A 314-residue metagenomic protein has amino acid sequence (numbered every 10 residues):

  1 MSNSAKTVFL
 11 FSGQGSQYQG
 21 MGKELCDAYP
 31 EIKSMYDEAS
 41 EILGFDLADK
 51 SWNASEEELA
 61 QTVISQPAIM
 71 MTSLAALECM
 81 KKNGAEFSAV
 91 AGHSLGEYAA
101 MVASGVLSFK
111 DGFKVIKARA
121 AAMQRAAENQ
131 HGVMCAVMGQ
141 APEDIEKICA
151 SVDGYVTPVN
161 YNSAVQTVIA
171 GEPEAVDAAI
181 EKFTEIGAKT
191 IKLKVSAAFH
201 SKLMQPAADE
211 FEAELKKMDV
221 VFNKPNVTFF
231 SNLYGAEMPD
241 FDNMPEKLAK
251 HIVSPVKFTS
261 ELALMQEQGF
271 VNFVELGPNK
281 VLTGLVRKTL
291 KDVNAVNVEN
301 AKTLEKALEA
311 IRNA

Functional and structural regions predicted by a protein language model:
S2-I145, L193, N272-K302: FabD-like malonyl-/acyl-CoA
Q14-S16, L43, S104-V253: Alpha/beta catalytic cores of group-transfer enzymes, especially the acyltransferase/condensing modules of polyketide
C26-D27, S151, T184-E185, K288-K291 (+1 more regions): Short, solvent-exposed amphipathic alpha-helical segments in soluble enzyme and RNA/protein-processing domains
K81, T184, Q266-E267: Non-catalytic positions within long, well-ordered alpha-helices that form the structural scaffold/packing of enzyme
Y234, N294-A314: Short, flexible loop segments at boundaries between secondary-structure elements
P255-F270: A short, acidic, amphipathic alpha-helical segment used as a generic capping/interface helix at domain edges
